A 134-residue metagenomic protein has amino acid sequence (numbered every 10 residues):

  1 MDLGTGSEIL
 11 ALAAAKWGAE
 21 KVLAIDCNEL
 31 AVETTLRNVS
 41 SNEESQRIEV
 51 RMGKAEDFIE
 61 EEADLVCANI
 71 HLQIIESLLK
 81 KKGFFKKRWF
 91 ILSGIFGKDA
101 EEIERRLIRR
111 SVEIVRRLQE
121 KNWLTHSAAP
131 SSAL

Functional and structural regions predicted by a protein language model:
M1-A55: Conserved SAM/SAH cofactor-binding pocket of Class I
E20, D64, R88: Conserved acidic residues
L30-T34, I74, D99: Conserved short alpha-helix immediately C-terminal to the canonical SAM/SAH-binding motif I of Rossmann-like
T35, H71, L107: Residue-level signal for inorganic ion chemistry
E56-L65: A short acidic, Gly/Pro-enriched loop at the edge of an enzyme's catalytic core that lines a small-molecule cofactor
L65-E76, G94: A short SAM/SAH-binding and catalytic strip from SAM-dependent methyltransferases
L79-F90: A short glycine-rich, Lys/Arg-flanked "PGG" loop and its adjoining helix->strand segment in the class I
F96-L134: Active-site capping/gating segments
